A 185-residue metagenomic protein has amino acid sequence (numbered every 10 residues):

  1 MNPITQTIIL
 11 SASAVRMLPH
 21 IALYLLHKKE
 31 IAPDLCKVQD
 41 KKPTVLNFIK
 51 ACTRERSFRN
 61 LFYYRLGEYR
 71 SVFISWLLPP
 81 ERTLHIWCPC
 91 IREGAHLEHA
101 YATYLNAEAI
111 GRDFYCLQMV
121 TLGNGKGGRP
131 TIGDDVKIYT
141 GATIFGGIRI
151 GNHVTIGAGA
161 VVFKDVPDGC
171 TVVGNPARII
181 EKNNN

Functional and structural regions predicted by a protein language model:
M1-E81, N185: Terminal amphipathic alpha-helical/low-complexity segments used for targeting or macromolecular assembly
R82, I86-C88, R92-G94, E98-Y101 (+11 more regions): Left-handed beta-helix
